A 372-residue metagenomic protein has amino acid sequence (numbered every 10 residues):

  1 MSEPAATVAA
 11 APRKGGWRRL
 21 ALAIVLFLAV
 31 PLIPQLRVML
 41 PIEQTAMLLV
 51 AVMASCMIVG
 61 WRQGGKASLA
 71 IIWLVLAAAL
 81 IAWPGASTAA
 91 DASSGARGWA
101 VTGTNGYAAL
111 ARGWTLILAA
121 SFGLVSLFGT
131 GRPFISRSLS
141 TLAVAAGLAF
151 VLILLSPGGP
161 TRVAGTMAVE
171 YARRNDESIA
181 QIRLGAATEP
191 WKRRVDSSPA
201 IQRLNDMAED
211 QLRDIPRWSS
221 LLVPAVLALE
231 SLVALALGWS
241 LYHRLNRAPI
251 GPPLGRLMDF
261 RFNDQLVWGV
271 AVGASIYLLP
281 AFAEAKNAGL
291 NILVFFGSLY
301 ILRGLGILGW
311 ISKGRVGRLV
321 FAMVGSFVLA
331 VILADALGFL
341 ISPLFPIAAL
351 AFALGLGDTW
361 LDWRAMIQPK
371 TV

Functional and structural regions predicted by a protein language model:
M1-G65: N-terminal signal-anchor module of multipass membrane proteins
A6, D196-L254: Selected alpha-helical membrane-embedding segments in polytopic membrane proteins
G15-P31, A70-I81, W268-A274: Alpha-helical transmembrane segments
A70-A79, R137-L148, R318-A330: Central hydrophobic cores of alpha-helical transmembrane segments in multi-pass integral membrane proteins
G98-L155: Short helix-perturbing small/polar motifs within transmembrane alpha-helices
L154-W218: Membrane-interface interhelical loops and short interface/amphipathic helices in multi-pass inner-membrane
P249-G304, W310: Small-residue-rich helix-loop
L279-I292, W310-G355: Extracellular/periplasmic helix-loop-helix junctions in multi-pass membrane proteins
